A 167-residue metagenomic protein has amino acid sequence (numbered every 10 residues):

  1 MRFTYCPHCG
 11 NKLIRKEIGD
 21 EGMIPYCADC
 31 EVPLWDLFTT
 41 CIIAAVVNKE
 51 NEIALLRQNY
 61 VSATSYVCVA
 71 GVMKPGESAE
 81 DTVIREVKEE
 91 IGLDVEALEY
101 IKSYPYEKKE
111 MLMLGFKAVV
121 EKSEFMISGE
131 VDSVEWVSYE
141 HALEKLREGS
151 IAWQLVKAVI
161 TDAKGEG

Functional and structural regions predicted by a protein language model:
M1-A44: Acidic, metal-coordinating catalytic segment for phosphate/diphosphate chemistry, firing primarily on the Nudix
R15, L55, L98-K102: A short linear hydrophobic-aromatic micro-motif
G22, L37-C41, A63, C68 (+1 more regions): Short connector loops at helix/strand junctions that flank enzyme active sites, especially segments positioning acidic
Y26, V67-C68, E99, G115: Conserved beta-strand segments that form the floor/walls of ligand-binding pockets within enzyme and binding domains
V46-V47, L55, A118, W136: Conserved hydrophobic "DFG−1" position in protein kinase catalytic cores
V47-E89: Conserved Nudix-box catalytic region and its N-terminal flanking loop in Nudix hydrolases and closely related
M73-L98, K102-L155: Unchanged
Q154-G167: Charged phosphate-binding loop/patch that engages nucleotide di/tri-phosphates or the phosphate backbone of nucleic
